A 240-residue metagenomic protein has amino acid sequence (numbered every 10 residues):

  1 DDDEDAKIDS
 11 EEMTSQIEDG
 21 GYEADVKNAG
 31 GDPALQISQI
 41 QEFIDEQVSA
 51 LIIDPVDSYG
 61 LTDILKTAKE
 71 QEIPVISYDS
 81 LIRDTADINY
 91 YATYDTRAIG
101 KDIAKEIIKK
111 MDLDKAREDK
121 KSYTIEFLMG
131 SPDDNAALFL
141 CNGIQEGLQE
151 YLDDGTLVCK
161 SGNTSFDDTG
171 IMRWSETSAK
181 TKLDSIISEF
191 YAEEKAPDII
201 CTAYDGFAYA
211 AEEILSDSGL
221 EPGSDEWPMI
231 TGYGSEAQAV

Functional and structural regions predicted by a protein language model:
D1-V240: A residue-level marker of the well-folded mature domains of exported/periplasmic proteins
